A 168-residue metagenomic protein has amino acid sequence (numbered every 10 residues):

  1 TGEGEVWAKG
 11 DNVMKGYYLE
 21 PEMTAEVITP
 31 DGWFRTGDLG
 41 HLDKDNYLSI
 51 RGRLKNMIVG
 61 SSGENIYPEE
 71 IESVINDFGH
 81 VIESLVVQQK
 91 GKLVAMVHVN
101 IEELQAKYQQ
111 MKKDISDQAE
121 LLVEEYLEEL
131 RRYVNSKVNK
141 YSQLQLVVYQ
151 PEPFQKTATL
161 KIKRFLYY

Functional and structural regions predicted by a protein language model:
T1-E3, D11, K90-V94, I101-Y108: Conserved adenylate-forming
G2-G60: Conserved ATP-binding/catalytic segment of the ANL
V13, Y47-V74, E103-L121, K140-L144: Adenylate-forming
D31, F78-G79, Y141: Acidic-histidine catalytic/liganding microenvironments
L39, D77-E102: C-terminal boundary motif of the adenylate-forming
D43, S49, I66, T157 (+1 more regions): Generic structural signal for well-ordered beta-strand positions
N46, I75, A95, V147 (+1 more regions): Residue-level signal for inorganic ion chemistry
E83, G91, E129-Y168: Conserved C-terminal "lid"/linker of ANL adenylate-forming enzymes
